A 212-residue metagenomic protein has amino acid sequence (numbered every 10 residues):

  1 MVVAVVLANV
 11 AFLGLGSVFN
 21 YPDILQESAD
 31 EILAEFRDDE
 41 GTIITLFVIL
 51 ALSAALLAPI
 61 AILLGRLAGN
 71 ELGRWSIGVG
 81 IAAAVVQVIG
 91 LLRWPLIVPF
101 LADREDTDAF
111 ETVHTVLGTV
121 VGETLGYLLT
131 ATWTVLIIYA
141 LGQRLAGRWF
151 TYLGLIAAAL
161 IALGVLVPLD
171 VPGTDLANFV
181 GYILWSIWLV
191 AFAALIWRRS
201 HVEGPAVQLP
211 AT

Functional and structural regions predicted by a protein language model:
M1-T212: Hydrophobic, aromatic-enriched alpha-helical segments typical of multi-pass transmembrane helices
